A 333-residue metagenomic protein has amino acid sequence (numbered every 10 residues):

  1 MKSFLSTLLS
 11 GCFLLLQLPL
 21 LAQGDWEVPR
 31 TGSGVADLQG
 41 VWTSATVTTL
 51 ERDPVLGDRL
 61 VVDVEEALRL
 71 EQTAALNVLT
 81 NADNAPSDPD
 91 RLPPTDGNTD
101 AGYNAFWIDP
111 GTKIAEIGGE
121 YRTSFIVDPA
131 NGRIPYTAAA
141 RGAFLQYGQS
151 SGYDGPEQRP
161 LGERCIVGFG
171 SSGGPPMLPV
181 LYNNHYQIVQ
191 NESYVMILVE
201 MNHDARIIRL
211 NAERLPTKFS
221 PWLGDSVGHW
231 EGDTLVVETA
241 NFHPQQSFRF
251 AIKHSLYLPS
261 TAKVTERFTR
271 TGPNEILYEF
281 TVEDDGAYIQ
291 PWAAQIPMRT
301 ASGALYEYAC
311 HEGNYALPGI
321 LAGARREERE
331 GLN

Functional and structural regions predicted by a protein language model:
M1-L9: Bacterial N-terminal signal peptides that target proteins for export
Q17-P19: N-terminal signal peptide c-region/cleavage motif recognized by signal peptidases
A22-N333: PEST-like low-complexity, intrinsically disordered acidic/proline/serine-rich tracts that flank trafficking/processing
